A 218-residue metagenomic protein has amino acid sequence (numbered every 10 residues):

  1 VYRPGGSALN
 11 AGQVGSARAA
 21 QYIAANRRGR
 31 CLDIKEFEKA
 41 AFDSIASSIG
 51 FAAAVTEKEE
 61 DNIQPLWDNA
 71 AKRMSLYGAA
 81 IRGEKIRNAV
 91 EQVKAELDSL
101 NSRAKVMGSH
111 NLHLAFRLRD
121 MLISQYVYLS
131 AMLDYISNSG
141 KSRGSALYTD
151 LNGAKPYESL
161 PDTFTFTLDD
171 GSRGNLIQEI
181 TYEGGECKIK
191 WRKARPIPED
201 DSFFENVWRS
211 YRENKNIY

Functional and structural regions predicted by a protein language model:
V1-Y218: Glycine- and aromatic-enriched mobile tails/lids
